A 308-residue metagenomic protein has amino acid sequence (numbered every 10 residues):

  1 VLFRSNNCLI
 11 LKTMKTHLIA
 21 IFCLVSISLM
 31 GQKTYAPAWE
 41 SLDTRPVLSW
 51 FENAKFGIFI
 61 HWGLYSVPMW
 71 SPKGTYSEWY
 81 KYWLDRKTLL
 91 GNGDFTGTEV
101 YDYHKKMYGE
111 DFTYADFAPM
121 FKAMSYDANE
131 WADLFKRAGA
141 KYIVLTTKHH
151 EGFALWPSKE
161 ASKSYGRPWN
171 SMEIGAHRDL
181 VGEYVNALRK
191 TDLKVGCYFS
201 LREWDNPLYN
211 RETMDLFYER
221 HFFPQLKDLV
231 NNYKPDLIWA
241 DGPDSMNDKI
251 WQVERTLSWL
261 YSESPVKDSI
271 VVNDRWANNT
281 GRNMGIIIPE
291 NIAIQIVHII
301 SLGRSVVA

Functional and structural regions predicted by a protein language model:
V1-L2, G31: Short, small-residue-biased leader/transition segments that mark boundaries at the very start of proteins
L2-S5, C23-V25: Intrinsic disorder/low-complexity segments
R4-S5, L11-L18, F135: Positively charged n-region of N-terminal signal peptides that target proteins for export
S5-N6, N273: Intrinsic-disorder/low-complexity regions
L11, I21, Y65: Alpha-helical and His/Cys-centered functional microenvironments
K12, I27-G31: Sec/Tat signal peptide C-region and signal peptidase I cleavage site
H17-I27: Sec-dependent N-terminal signal peptides
Q32-A308: Mature catalytic domains of secreted/periplasmic carbohydrate-active enzymes
